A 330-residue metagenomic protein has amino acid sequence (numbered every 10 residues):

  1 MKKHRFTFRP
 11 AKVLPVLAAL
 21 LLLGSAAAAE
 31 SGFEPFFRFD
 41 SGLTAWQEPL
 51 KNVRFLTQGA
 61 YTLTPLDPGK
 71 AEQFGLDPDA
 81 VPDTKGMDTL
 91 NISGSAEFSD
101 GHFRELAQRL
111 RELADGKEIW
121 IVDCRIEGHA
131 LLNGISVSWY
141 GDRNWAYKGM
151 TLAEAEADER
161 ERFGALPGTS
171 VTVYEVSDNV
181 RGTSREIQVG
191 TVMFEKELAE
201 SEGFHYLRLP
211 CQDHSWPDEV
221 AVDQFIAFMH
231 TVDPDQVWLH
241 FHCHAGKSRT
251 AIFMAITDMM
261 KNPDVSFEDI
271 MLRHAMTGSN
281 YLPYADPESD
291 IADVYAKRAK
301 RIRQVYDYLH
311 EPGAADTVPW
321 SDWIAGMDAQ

Functional and structural regions predicted by a protein language model:
K3-L14: Bacterial N-terminal signal peptides that target proteins for export
L14-G24: Bacterial N-terminal signal peptides
A26-L239, I252-Q330: Cys-dependent protein tyrosine phosphatase-like superfamily
L207, H244-A245: Intrinsically disordered, low-complexity Ser/Thr/Pro-rich tracts
C243, R249-T250: Ser/Thr-glycine-rich phosphate-binding loops at phosphate-binding pockets of nucleotides, nucleotide cofactors
